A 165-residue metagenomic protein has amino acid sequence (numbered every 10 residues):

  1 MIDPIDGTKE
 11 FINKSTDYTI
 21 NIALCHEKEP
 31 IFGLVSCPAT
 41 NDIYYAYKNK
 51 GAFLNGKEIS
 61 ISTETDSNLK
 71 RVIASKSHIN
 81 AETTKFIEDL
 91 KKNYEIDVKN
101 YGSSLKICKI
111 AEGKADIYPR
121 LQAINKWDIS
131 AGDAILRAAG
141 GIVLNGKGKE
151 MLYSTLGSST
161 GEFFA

Functional and structural regions predicted by a protein language model:
M1-E27, L34: Flexible, acidic active-site loops/lids enriched in D/E/S/T/G that coordinate Mg2+ and/or position polar
I5-D6, E27, A39-T40, G140 (+1 more regions): Residue-level recognition of short loop/turn positions
D6, K76-S77, A123: Short glycine-/small-residue-rich Rossmann-like dinucleotide-binding loops
F11-N13, Y45, T83, D128-I129: Alpha-helix N-cap/helix-start motif
D17, K48-N49, E112: ATP/adenylate-binding site constellation spanning eukaryotic-like Ser/Thr protein kinases, ABC-transporter
I22-C108, S159-A165: Acidic beta-strand-loop-alpha-helix segment within the catalytic core of divalent metal-dependent phosphate-processing
K85-K92, K106-A165: Oxyanion/phosphate-interacting regions
